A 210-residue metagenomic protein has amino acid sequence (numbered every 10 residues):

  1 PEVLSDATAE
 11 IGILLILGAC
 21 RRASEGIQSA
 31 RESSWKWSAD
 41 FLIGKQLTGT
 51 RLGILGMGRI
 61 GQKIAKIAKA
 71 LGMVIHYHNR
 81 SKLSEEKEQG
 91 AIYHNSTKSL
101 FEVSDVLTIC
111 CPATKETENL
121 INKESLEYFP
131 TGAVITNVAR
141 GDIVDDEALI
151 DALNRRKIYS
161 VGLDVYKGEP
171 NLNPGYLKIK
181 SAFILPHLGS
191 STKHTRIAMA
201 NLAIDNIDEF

Functional and structural regions predicted by a protein language model:
P1-V3, N79, A139, P186-H187: Short beta->alpha connector loops at strand-helix junctions that form conserved, small/polar/Pro-enriched
E2-R51, K66: Phosphate-binding beta-alpha-beta segment of Rossmann-like dinucleotide-binding domains, i.e., the NAD(P)
V3-I11, L15, R59, S191-N206: Mid-domain beta-loop-alpha active-site segment that forms a flexible, acidic cofactor/metal-binding surface
G12, I16, I64, S104 (+3 more regions): Hydrophobic "lid"/C-terminal helical patch of Rossmann-like NAD(P)-dependent dehydrogenase/epimerase domains
S24-W37, K69-Y77, K82, T136 (+1 more regions): Mobile beta-alpha loop/short-helix "lid" or hinge segments that flank ligand
D40-T131: Rossmann-like dinucleotide/phosphate-binding beta-alpha-beta segment
G132-F210: Rossmann-like dinucleotide-binding domain for NAD(H)/NADP(H)
